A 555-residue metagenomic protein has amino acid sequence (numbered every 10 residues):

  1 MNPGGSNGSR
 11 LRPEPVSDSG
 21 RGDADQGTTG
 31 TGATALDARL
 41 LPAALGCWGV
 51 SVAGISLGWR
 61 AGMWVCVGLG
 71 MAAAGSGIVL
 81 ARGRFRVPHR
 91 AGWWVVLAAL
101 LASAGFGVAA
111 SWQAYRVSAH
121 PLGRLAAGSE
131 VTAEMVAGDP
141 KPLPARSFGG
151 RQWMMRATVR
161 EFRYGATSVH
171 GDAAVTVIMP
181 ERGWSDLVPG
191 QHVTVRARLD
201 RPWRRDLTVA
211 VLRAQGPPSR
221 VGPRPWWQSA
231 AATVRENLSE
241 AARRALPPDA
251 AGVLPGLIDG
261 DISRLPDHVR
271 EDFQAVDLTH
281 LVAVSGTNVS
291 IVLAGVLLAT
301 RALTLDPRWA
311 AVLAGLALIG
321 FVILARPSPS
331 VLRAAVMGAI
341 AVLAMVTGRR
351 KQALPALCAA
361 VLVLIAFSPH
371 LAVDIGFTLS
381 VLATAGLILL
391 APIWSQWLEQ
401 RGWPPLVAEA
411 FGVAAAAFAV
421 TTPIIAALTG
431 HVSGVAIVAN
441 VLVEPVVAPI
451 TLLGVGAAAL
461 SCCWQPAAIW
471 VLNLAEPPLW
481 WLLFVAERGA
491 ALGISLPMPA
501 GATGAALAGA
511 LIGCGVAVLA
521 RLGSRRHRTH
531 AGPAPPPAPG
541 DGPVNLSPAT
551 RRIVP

Functional and structural regions predicted by a protein language model:
M1-H120: N-terminal leader/targeting segments
N2-A53, D200-R201, R205-A334, V342 (+1 more regions): Aromatic-rich juxtamembrane segments at the membrane interface
N2-P13, A33-R39, C47, L57-W59 (+1 more regions): C-terminal regulatory/interaction regions
A104-S129, K141-P144, L519-P539: Hydrophobic alpha-helical transmembrane segments in integral membrane proteins
G128-S147, R151, M155-V159: Structural detector for short beta-strands of small beta-barrel domains
R182-V195: Short nucleic-acid-contacting surface segments enriched for D/E, G, S/T with interspersed K/R
P266-A436, A500-P533, V544-A549, I553-V554: Hydrophobic alpha-helical transmembrane segments in multi-pass membrane proteins
G386-I494: Alpha-helical transmembrane segments of multi-pass integral membrane proteins
